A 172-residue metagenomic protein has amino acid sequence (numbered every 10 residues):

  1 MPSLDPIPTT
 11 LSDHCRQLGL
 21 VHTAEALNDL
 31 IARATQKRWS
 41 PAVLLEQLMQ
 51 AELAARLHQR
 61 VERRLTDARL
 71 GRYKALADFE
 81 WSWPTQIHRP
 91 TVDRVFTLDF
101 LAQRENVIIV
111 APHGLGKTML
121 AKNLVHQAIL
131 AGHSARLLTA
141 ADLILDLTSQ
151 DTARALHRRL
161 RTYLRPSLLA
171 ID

Functional and structural regions predicted by a protein language model:
M1-D13: Intrinsically disordered, low-complexity and often Lys/Arg-enriched segments
S12, R16, L20-R72: Interdomain "pre-motor" coupling segment immediately N-terminal to P-loop NTPase/helicase cores
K74-F96: N-terminal pre-Walker A segment at the start of P-loop NTPase domains
T85-P90, R136-L164: Short glycine-rich substrate-engagement loop in P-loop NTPases that contacts/grips substrate
R104-L120: Walker A/P-loop nucleotide-binding motif
R104-V107, L124-Q127, A131-Q150: Conserved post-Walker A coupling segment in P-loop NTPases
Y163-D172: Conserved P-loop NTPase "ATPase switch" module shared by AAA+ and STAND
